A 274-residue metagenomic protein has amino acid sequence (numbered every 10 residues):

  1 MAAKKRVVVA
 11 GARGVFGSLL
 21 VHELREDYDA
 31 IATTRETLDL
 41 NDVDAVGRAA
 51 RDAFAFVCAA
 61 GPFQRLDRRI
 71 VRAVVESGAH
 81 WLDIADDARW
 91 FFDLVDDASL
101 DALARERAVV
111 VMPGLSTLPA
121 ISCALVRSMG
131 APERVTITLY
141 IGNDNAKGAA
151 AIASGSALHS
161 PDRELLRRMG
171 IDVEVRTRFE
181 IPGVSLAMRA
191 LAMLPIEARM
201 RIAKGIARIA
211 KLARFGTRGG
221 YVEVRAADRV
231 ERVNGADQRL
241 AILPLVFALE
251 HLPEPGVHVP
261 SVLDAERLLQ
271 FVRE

Functional and structural regions predicted by a protein language model:
K5-R25: N-terminal Rossmann NAD(P)H-binding glycine-rich loop of SDR-like oxidoreductase domains
Y28-E36: Conserved glycine-rich Rossmann-like NAD(P)H-binding loop of the short-chain dehydrogenase/reductase
L38-A55, A59-L66: Conserved Rossmann-fold cofactor-binding substructure of NAD(P)-dependent oxidoreductases
A49-D52, R65-I84: Rossmann-fold NAD(P) dinucleotide-binding segment
A85-V109: Rossmann-fold NAD(P)-binding glycine/threonine-rich loop
V109-G130, P244, A248: Short alpha-helices
S128-Q238: Active-site-lining helix/loop region of Rossmann-like oxidoreductase modules
R218-E274: C-terminal helical cap and adjacent loop that interface with cofactors, partners, or active-site loops
